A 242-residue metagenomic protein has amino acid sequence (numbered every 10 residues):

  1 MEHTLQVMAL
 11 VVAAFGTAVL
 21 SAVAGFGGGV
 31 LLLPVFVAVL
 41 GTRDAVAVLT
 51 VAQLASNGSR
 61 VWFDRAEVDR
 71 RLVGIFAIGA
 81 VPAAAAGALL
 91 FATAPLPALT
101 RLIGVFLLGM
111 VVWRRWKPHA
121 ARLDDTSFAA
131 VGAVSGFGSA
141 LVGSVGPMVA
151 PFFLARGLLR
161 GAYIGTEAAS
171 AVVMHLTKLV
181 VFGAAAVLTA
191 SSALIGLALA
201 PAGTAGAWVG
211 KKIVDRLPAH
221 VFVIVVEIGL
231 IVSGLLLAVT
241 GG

Functional and structural regions predicted by a protein language model:
M1-L10, A121-S127: Membrane-interfacial loop-to-helix junctions in multi-pass transporters
V7-I75, G132, G136, G146-A207: Small-residue-rich hydrophobic segments that form or flank transmembrane alpha-helices in multi-pass membrane proteins
P34, V39-R43, A77-A88, M110 (+4 more regions): Small-residue-rich segments of transmembrane alpha-helices in multi-pass membrane proteins, especially helix faces
A38, A92, A155-R156, D215 (+1 more regions): Transmembrane helix-loop junction
R43-R115: Membrane helix-loop-helix hairpins that form the core translocation module of multi-pass transporters
V61-I75, F91-L99, H119-D124, L188-L194 (+1 more regions): Interfacial helix-loop-helix linkers and transmembrane-helix boundary segments in multi-pass membrane proteins
A84-A88, A92, L96-W116, A198-K211 (+1 more regions): Selective transmembrane alpha-helices of multi-pass membrane proteins
W113-S135: Alpha-helical multi-pass membrane helix bundles of inner-membrane/thylakoid proteins, especially permease cores
